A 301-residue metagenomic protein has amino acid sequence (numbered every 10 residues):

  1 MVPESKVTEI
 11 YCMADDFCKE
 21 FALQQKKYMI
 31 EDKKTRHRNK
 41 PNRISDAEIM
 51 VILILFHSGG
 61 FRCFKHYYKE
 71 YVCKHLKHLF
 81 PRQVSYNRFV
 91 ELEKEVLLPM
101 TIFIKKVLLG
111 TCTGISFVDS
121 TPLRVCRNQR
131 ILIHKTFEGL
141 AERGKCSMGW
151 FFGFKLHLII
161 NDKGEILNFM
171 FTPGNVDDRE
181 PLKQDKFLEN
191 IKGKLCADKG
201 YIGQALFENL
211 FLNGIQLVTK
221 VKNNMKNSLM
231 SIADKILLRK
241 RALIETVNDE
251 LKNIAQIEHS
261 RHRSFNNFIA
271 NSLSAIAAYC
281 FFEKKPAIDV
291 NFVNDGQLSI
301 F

Functional and structural regions predicted by a protein language model:
M1-F301: Short alpha-helical elements
